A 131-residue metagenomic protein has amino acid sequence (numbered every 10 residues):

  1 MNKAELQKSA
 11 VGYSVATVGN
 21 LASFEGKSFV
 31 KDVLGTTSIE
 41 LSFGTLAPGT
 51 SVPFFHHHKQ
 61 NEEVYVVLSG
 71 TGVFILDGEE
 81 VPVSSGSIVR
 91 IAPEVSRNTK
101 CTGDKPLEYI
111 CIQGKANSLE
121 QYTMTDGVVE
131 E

Functional and structural regions predicted by a protein language model:
M1-S38, M124-E131: A short, N-terminal "cap"/entry segment at the start of jelly-roll beta-barrel domains of the cupin/DSBH fold
A4, N98-E131: Double-stranded beta-helix
S23-F29, S42-K59: Conserved short histidine dyad/triad with adjacent acidic residue
K31-V33, P53-H58, K100-T102, Q121-Y122: Short histidine-centered beta-strand/loop micro-motifs that create catalytic or ligand/metal-coordination sites
G35-I39, A47-S51, T71, K115-S118: Short, charged/polar surface micro-motifs in flexible loops or helix N-caps
T45-A47, H57-I75, G114: Short, conserved beta-strand element in jelly-roll/cupin
F54, F74-I75, I91, R97-G103: Short beta-strand His + acidic residue motifs that chelate non-heme Fe in jelly-roll/DSBH and cupin folds
G78-P93: Short acidic-glycine-tyrosine-enriched beta hairpin
